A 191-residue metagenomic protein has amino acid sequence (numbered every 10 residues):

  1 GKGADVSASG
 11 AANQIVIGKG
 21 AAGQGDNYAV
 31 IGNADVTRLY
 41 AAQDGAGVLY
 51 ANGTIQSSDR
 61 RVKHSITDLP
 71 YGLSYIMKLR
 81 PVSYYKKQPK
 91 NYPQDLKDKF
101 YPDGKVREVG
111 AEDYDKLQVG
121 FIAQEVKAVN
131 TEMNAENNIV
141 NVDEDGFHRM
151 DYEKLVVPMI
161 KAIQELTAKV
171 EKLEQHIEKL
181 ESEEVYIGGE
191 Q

Functional and structural regions predicted by a protein language model:
G1-G53: Glycine- and small/polar-enriched repetitive beta-structure motifs of secreted/surface proteins
S7, T37-D68, G72-Y75, K172-Q191: Glycine-rich, low-complexity segments
G72-E112: Acidic, glycine-rich loop-and-strand cores that form catalytic or ligand-binding grooves in diverse globular domains
G72-Y75, I122, M159: Stable alpha-helical elements in mature extracytoplasmic
K78-P81, A123-E136: Glycine-rich, acidic and aromatic/proline-enriched surface loops and short helix-turn segments that act as binding
P102-G110, E132, E136-Q191: C-terminal intramolecular chaperone/auto-processing assembly modules
V119-G120, H148: Residues that recognize and position ribonucleotide moieties
